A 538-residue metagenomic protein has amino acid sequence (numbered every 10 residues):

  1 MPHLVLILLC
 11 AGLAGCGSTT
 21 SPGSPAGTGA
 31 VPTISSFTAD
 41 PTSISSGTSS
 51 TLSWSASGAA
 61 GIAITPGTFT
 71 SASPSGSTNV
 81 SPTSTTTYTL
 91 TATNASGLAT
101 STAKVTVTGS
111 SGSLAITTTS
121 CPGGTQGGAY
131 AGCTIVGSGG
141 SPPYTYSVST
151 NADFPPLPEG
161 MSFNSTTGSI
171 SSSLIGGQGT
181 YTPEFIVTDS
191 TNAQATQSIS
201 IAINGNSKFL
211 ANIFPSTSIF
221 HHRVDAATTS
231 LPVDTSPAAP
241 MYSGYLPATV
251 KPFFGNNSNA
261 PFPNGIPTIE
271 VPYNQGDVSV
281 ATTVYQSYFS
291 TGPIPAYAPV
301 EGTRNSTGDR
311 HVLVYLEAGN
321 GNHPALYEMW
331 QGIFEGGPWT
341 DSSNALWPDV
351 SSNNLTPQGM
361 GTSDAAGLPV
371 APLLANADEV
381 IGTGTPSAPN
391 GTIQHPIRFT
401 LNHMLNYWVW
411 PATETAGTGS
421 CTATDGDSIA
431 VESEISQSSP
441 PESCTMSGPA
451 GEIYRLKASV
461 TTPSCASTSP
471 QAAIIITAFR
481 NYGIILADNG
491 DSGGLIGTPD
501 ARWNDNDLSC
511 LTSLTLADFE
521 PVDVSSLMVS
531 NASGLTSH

Functional and structural regions predicted by a protein language model:
A11-S35, K104, G109-S113, G205-N206: Bacterial Sec-dependent N-terminal signal peptides
A39-I44, T118-T125: Short beta-strand segments of immunoglobulin-like
S49-S55, A129-G137: A short beta-strand segment in extracellular, disulfide-stabilized domains
A56-A59, A95, S138-P142, G177: Short glycine/proline-centered coil/turn motifs in the loop regions of extracellular beta-sandwich domains
G76-N79, P155-I175: Strand-loop-strand motifs at the edges of beta-sheets in extracellular beta-sandwich domains
S101-V107, A193-G205: C-terminal edge beta-strand
N206-H538: Short, surface-exposed polybasic-aromatic patches that bind anionic ligands, especially phosphate groups
